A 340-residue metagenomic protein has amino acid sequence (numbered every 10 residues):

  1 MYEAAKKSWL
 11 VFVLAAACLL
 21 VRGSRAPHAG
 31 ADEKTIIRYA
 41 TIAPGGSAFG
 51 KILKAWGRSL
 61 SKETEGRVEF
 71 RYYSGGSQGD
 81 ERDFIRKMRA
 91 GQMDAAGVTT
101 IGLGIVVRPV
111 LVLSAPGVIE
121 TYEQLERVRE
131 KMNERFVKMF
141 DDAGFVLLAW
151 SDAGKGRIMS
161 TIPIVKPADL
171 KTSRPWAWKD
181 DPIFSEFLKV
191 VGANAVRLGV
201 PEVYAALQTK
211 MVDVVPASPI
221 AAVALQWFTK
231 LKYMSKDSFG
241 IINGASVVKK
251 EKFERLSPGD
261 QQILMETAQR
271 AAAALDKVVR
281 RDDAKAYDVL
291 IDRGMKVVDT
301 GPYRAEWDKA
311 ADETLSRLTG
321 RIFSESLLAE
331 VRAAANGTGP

Functional and structural regions predicted by a protein language model:
M1-V13: Bacterial N-terminal signal peptides that target proteins for export
Y2, H28-Q124, M132-F136, F140-P340: N-terminal secretory/targeting leader peptides
K7-W9, R25, P302: Surface-exposed binding/hinge segments that line and control ligand-binding clefts or catalytic entry sites
V11-R22: Bacterial N-terminal signal peptides
